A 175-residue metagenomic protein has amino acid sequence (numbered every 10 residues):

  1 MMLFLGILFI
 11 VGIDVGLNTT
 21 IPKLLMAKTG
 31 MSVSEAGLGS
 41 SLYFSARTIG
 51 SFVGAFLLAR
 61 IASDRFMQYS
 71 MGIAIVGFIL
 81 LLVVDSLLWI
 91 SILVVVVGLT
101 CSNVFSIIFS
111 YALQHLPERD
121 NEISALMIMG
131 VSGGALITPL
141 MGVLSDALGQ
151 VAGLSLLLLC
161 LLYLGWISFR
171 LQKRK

Functional and structural regions predicted by a protein language model:
M1-S41, T48-S51: Extracytoplasmic gate region of multi-pass secondary transporters
V33-G37, P117-M127, L154: Loop-to-transmembrane helix entry/capping segments in MFS-fold secondary transporters and related SLC/MFSD carriers
G50-S63, S145-D146: Helix-to-loop junctions at the C-terminal end of transmembrane segments in multipass secondary transporters
R65-L80, L158: Structural signature of the two symmetry-related core transmembrane helices
L88-V96: Paired small-residue
S102-P117: Intracellular juxtamembrane helix-capping segments at the cytosolic ends of symmetry-related transmembrane helices
L140-L161: A membrane-interface helix-boundary motif in multi-pass transporters
L158-K175: Multi-pass alpha-helical transporter architecture, strongest for 12-TM Major Facilitator/SLC carriers used
